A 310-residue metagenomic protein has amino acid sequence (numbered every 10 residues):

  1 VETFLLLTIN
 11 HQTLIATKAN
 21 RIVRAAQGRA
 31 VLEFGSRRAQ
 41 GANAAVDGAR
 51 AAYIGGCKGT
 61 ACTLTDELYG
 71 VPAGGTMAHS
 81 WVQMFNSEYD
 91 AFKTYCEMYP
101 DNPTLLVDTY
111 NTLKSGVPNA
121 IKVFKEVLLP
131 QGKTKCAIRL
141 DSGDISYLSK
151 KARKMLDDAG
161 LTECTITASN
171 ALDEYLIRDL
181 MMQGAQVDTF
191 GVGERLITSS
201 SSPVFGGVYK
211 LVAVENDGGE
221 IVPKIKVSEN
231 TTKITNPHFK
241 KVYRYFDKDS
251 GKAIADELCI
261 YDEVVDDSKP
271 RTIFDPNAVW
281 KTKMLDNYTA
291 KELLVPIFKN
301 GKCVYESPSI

Functional and structural regions predicted by a protein language model:
V1-T162, L172-R178, M182-Q183, L196-T198 (+1 more regions): Buried, small/hydrophobic-residue-enriched core segments of structured protein domains
G75, T167, D188-G191: Short hydrophobic alpha-helical runs that function as membrane-insertion/retention elements
K154-A159, L172-I310: Gly/Ser/Thr/Ala-enriched C-terminal appendages of enzymes
